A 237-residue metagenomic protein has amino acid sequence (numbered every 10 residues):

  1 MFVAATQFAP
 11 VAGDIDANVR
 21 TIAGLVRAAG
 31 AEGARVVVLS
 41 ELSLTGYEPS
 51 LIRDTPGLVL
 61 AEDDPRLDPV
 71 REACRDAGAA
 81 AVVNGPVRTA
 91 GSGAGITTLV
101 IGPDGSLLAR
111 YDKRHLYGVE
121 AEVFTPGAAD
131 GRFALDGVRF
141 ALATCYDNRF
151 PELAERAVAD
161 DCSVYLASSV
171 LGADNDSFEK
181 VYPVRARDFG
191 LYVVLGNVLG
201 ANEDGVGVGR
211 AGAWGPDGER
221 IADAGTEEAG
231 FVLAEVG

Functional and structural regions predicted by a protein language model:
M1-A5: Extreme N-terminal starter segment of soluble prokaryotic enzymes
Q7-G13: Short polar catalytic/cofactor-binding loops
I15, A23-P103, G172-V184, D188-L191: Cys-nucleophile CN-hydrolase/nitrilase-fold catalytic domain and related Cys-dependent amidase chemistry that acts on
A17-A28, N148-E155: Short, acidic/polar
T45, L99, Y111-Y117, G212 (+1 more regions): Short beta->alpha transition motifs characteristic of CBS
L60-E62, T89-S163, S169, D176-K180 (+1 more regions): Active-site catalytic loop in hydrolytic enzyme cores
R66-V82, N148-F231: CN hydrolase (nitrilase-like) catalytic-core segments centered on the catalytic cysteine and neighboring Lys/Glu
V83-G85, T97-V100, G131, A211-A213 (+1 more regions): Short beta-strand scaffold segments in enzyme catalytic cores
